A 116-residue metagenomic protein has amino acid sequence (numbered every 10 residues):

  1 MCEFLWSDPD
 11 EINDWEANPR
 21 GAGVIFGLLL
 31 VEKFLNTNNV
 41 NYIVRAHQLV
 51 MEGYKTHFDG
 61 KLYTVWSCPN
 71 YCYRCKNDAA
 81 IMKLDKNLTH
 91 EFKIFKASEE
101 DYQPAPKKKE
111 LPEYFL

Functional and structural regions predicted by a protein language model:
M1-L116: Feature recognizes metal-dependent phosphohydrolase scaffolds
